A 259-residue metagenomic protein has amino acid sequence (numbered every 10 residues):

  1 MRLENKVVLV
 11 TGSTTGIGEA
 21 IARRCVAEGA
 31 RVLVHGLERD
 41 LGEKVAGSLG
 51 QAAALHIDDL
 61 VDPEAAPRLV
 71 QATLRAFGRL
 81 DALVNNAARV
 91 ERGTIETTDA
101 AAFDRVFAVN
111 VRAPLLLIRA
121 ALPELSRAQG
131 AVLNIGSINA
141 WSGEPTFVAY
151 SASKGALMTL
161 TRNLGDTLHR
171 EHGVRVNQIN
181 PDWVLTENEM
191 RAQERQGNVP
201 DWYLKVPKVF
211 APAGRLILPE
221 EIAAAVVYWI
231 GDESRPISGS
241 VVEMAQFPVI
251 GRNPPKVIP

Functional and structural regions predicted by a protein language model:
R2, L115, E124, R215-M244: C-terminal substrate-recognition "lid" of short-chain dehydrogenase/reductases
E4, S142, V227, S238-P259: Short C-terminal tail/terminal secondary-structure segment of NAD(P)H-dependent dehydrogenase/reductase domains
T14-T15, E38: Conserved glycine-rich cofactor-binding loop
T94-I95, A102-F107, V132, F147 (+1 more regions): Substrate-binding pocket helix/loop in short-chain dehydrogenase/reductase
I118, S153, T161: Active-site helix of classical SDR
P123, D166-R170, R235: Alpha-helical segment proximal to the catalytic Tyr-Lys
S137: Residue(s) in the substrate-gating loop at a strand-loop-helix junction that position the organic substrate next
